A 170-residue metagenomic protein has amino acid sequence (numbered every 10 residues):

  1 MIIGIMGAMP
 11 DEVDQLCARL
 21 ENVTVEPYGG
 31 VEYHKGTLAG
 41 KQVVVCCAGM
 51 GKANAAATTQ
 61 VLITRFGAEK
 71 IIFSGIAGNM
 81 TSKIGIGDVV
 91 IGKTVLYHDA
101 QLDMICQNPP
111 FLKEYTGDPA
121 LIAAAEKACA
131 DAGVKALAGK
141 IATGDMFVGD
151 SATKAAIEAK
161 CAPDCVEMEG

Functional and structural regions predicted by a protein language model:
M1-L20, Q42: Short, conserved "active-site rim" segments that organize catalytic pockets and cofactor/ligand binding
I2, E26-G170: Glycine-rich phosphate- or other oxyanion-binding loops that anchor nucleotides, phosphorylated ligands
